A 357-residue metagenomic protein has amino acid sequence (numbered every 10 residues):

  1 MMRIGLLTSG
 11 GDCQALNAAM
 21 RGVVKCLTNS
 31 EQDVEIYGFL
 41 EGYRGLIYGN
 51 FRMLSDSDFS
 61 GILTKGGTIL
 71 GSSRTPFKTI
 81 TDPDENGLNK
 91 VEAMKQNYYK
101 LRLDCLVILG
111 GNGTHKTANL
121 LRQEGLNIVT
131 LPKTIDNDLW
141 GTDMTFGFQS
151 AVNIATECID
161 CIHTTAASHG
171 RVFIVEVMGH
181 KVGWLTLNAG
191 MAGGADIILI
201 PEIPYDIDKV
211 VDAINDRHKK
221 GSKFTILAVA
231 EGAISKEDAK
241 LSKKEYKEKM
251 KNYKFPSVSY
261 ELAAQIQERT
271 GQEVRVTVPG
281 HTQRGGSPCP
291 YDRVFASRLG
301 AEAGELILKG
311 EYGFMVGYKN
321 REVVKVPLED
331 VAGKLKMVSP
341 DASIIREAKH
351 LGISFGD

Functional and structural regions predicted by a protein language model:
M1-N50: N-terminal phosphate-binding or glycine-rich loops at protein starts, especially the Walker A/P-loop of NTPases
R3-G11, I69-G71, D104-I108, F173-E176: Short glycine-rich or small-residue beta-strand-to-loop segments that form or flank ligand, phosphate, metal/Fe-S
D12-V23, L46-I47, V91-E92, L103-N119 (+6 more regions): Short glycine/serine/threonine-rich phosphate/pyrophosphate-binding segments that cradle anionic phosphate groups
S30, R122-T145, V152, L199-D206: Short, acidic/small-residue loops that bind anionic groups at enzyme active sites
Y48-L106, G113, F146-N153, E157 (+1 more regions): Glycine-rich oxoanion-binding loops at beta->alpha junctions
N97, I108-G110, K116-L120, F148-H169 (+1 more regions): Accessory alpha-helical/coil subdomains and C-terminal extensions that flank or cap enzyme catalytic cores
E261, V316-D357: Phosphate-binding loop/pocket of nucleotide- and phosphate-handling active sites
